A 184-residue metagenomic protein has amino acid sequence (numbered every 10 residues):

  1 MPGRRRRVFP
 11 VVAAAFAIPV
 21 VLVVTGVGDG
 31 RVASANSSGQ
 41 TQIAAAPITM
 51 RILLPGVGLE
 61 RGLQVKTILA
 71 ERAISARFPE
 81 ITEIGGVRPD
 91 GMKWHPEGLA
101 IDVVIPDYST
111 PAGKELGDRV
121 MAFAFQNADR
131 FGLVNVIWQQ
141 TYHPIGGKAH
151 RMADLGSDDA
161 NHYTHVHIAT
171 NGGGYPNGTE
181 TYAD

Functional and structural regions predicted by a protein language model:
M1-G3: N-terminal Lys/Arg-rich, disordered targeting/topogenic segments
R5-I84, T170-D184: Intrinsically disordered, low-complexity, Pro/Ser/Thr/Asn/Gly/Ala-rich spacer/linker segments adjacent to signal
G56-T67, K93-P96, T110-D118: Solvent-exposed, acidic/flexible segments
I74-T82, D107, N127-F131: Sec/Tat-exported extracytoplasmic proteins
E83-G86, W138: Hydrophobic/anchoring residues in structured secondary elements
G86-V104: Short, surface-exposed glycine/acidic/tryptophan-bearing loops
Y108-D184: Catalytic cores and adjacent binding grooves of peptidoglycan-active enzymes
